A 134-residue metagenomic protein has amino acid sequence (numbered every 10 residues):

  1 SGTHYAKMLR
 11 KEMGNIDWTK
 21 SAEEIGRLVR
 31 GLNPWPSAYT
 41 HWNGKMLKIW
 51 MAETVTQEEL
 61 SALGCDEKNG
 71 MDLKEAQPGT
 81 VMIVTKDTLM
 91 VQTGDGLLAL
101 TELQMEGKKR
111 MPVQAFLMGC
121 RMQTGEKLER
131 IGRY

Functional and structural regions predicted by a protein language model:
S1-V55, L60: Active-site-proximal loop/hinge segments within enzyme catalytic domains
L32-P36, I83-T88, T124: A short, compositionally biased
K48-W50, T80, A99-T101: Residues located in well-ordered beta-strands
A52-T54, V84, L103: Residue-level recognition of beta-strand microenvironments
S61-L98: Low-complexity, glycine/alanine/valine/leucine- and proline-rich hydrophobic stretches
G94-Y134: Generic C-terminus detector
